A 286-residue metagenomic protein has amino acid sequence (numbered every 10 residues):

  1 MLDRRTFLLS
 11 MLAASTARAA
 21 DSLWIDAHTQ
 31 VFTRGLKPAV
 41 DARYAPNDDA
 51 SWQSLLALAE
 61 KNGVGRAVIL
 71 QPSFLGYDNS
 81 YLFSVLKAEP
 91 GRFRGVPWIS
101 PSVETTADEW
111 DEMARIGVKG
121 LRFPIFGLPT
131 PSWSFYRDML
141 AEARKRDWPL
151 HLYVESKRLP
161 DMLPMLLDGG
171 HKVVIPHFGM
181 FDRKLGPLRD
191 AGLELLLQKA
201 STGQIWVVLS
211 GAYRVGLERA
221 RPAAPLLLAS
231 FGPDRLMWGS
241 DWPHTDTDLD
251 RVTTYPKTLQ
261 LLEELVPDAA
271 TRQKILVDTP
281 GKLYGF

Functional and structural regions predicted by a protein language model:
L2-D3, F7-T16, S22-L23, P46-R66 (+3 more regions): Mid-to-C-terminal alpha-helical segments outside catalytic/metal-binding sites
A19-V40: Replace "His-x-His-based motif
H28, A59, L82, A143 (+4 more regions): Conserved, mostly hydrophobic/aromatic
F32-G35, F74-Y77, S102-T105, P131 (+4 more regions): Active-site environment of divalent metal-dependent phosphoester hydrolases
A42-L70, D78-A88, D111: Alpha-helical scaffold segments that flank or form the walls of functional sites
S51-L55, Y77-Y81, T105-D108, L159-D161 (+1 more regions): Alpha-helical scaffolding within the catalytic cores of extracellular/periplasmic polymer-degrading hydrolases
G76-K157, W206-R214: Active-site gating/metal-coordination segments in enzymes
W133-W238: Catalytic pocket-lining loop regions of alpha/beta-barrel enzymes, especially the amidohydrolase/enolase/GH5 lineages
